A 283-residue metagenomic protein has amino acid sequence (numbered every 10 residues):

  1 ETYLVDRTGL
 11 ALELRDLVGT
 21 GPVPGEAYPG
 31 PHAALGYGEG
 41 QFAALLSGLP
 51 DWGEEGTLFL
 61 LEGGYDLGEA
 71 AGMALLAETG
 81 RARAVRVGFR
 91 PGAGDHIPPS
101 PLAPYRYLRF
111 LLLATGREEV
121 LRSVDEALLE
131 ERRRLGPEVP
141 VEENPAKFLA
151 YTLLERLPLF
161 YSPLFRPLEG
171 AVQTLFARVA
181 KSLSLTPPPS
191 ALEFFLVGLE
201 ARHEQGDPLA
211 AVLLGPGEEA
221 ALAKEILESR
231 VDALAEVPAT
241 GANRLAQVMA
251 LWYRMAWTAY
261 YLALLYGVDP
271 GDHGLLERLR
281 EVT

Functional and structural regions predicted by a protein language model:
E1-G38, G94-A103, A114-P208: Active-site phosphate/pyrophosphate-binding segments
G9, G40, L102, R106 (+7 more regions): Conserved active-site and cofactor/substrate-binding residues in soluble primary-metabolism enzymes
G9-E13, R106-G116, T174-R178, Q247-Y266: Short, hydrophobic/amphipathic alpha-helical patches that form generic packing surfaces within helical domains
G21, E26-L135, Y151, P216-V231: Glycine-rich phosphate-binding loops that contact phosphosugars or nucleotide phosphates
D51, A191-E193, G241-R244: Short acidic loop-to-helix transition motifs that present clustered carboxylates
R86, T186, E236-P238: A structural preference for short, hydrophobic beta-strand core positions in alpha/beta folds
Q205-G274: C-terminal active-site/capping subdomain that shapes the small-molecule cofactor and substrate pocket of enzyme
D272-T283: A short, charged, Gly/Pro-tolerant segment at domain boundaries
